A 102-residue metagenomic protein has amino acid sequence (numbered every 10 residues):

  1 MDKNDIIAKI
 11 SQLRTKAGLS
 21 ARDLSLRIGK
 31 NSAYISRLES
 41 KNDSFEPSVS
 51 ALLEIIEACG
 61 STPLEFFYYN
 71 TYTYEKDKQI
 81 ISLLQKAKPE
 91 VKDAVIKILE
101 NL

Functional and structural regions predicted by a protein language model:
M1-K16: A short, Lys/Arg-rich alpha-helix, primarily the initiator
K9, S20, S48-A51, T62: Residues that mark the N-terminal boundary/hinge immediately upstream of a DNA-recognition element
G18-L38: Short alpha-helical DNA-recognition segment
L26, N42-E57: Short, basic-rich loop-to-helix N-cap that marks the start of a DNA-contacting helix
E57-K76: Short C-terminal boundary/hinge segments that cap the last helix of small helical domains
T71-L102: Interfacial/linker helices and their anchor residues that mediate assembly or domain coupling
